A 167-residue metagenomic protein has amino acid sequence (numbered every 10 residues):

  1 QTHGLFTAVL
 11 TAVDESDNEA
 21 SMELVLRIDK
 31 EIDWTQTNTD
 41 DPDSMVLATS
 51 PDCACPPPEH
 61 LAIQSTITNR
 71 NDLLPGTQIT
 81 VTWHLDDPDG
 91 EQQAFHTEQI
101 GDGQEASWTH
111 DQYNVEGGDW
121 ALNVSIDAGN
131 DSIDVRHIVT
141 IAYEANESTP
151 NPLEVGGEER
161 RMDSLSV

Functional and structural regions predicted by a protein language model:
T2-G4, Y113-G117: Surface-exposed, short loops/turns at beta-strand junctions within beta-sandwich domains
A12, V124-I126: Conserved structural position at the C-terminal beta-strand of extracellular beta-sandwich adhesion modules
V13-N18: Short, solvent-exposed loop/turn segments at the edges of extracellular beta-sandwich modules
A20-I28, R136-I141: C-terminal edge beta-strand
I28-V46, E144-R160: Low-complexity, Pro/Ser/Thr- and charge-rich linker/hinge segments at domain boundaries
D40-Q104: Acidic, Ser/Thr/Pro-rich low-complexity intrinsically disordered segments
L74-I79, W120, A128-N146, N151-V155 (+1 more regions): Edge beta-strands of jelly-roll/beta-sandwich modules across compartments, strongly enriched in secreted/luminal
